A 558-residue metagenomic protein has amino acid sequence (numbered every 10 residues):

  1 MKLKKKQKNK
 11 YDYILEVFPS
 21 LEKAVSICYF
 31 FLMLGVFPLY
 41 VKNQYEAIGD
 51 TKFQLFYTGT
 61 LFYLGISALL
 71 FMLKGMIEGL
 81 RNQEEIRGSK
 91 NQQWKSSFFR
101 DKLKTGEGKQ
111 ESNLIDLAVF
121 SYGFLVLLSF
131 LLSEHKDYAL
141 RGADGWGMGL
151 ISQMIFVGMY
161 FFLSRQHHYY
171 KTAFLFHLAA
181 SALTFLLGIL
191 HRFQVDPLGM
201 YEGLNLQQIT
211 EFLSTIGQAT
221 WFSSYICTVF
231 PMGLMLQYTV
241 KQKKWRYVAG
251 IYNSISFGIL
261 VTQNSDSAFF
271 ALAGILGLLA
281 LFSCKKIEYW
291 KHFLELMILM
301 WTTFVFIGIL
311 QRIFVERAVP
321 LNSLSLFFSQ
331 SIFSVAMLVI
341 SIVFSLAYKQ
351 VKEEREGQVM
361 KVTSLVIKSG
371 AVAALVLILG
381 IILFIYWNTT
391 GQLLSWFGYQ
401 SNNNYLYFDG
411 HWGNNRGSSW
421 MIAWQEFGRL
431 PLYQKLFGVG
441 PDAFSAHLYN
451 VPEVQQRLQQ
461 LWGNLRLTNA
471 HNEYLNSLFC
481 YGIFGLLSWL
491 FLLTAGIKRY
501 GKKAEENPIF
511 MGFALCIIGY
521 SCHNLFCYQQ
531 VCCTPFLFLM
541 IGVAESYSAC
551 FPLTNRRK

Functional and structural regions predicted by a protein language model:
M1-Y13, E85-K104, L553-K558: Short, intrinsically disordered terminal tails adjacent to the first/last structured region
K2-Y40, G59-K74, A118-L132, G149-F162 (+7 more regions): Alpha-helical transmembrane segments of multi-pass inner-membrane proteins
L39-Q54, K136-A139, E202-I216, F314-L324 (+2 more regions): Juxtamembrane membrane-water interface segments that cap and precede transmembrane helices
A47-T51, L140-G145, A219-T220, N264-A271 (+2 more regions): Membrane-interface catalytic loops of GT-C/OST-like multi-pass glycosylation enzymes that act
A47-T58, K136-F161, L260-Q263, A336-I340 (+1 more regions): Alpha-helical transmembrane segments and their immediate interhelical/interface regions in integral membrane proteins
I48-L127, F328-L338: Hydrophobic alpha-helical transmembrane segments in multi-pass integral membrane proteins
G75-R81, A347-R355, S548-R557: Membrane-interface capping segments at transmembrane-helix boundaries
H191-I216, L393-N414, L430-F479: Interfacial juxtamembrane loops and adjacent helix segments that form the catalytic/substrate-binding surfaces
